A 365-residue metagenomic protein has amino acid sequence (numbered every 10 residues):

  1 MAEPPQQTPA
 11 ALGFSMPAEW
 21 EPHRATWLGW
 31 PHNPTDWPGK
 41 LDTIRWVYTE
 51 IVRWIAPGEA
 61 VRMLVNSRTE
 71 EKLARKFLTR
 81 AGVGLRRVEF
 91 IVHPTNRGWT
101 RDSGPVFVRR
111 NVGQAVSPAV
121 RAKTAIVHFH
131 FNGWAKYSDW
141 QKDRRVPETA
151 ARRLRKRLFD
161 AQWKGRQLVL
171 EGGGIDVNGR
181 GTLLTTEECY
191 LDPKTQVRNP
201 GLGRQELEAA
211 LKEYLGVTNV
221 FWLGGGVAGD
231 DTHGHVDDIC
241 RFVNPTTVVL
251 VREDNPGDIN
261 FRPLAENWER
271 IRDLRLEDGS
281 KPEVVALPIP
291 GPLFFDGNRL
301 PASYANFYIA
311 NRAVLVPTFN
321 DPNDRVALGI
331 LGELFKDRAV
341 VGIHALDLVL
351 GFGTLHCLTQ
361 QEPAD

Functional and structural regions predicted by a protein language model:
M1-G113, V120-D365: The feature marks the mature, well-folded catalytic cores of soluble enzymes
